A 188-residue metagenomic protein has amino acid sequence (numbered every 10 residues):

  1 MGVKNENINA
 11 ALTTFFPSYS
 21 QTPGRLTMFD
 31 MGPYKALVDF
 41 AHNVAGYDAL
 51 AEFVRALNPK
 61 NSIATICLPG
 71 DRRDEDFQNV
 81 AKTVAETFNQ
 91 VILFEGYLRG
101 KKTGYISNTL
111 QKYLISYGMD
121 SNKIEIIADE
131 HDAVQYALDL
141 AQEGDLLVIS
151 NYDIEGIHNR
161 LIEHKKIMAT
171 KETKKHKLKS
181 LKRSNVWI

Functional and structural regions predicted by a protein language model:
M1-I188: ATP-dependent carboxylate-amine ligase
